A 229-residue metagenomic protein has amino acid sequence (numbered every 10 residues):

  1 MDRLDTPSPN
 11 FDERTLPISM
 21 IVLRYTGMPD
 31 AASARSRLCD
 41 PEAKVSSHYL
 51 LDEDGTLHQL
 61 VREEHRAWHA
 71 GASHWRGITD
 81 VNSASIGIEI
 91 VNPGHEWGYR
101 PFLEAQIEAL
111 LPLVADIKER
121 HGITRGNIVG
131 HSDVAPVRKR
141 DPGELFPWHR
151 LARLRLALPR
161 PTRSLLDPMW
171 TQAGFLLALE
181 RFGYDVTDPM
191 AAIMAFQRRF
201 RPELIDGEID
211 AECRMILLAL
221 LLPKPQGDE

Functional and structural regions predicted by a protein language model:
M1-G126: Active-site-adjacent loop/helix surface patches within enzyme catalytic domains that shape the substrate-binding cleft
T79, P93-G94, Y99-E229: Basic/polar, cationic surfaces and motifs that engage anionic cell-wall and phosphate/carboxylate ligands
